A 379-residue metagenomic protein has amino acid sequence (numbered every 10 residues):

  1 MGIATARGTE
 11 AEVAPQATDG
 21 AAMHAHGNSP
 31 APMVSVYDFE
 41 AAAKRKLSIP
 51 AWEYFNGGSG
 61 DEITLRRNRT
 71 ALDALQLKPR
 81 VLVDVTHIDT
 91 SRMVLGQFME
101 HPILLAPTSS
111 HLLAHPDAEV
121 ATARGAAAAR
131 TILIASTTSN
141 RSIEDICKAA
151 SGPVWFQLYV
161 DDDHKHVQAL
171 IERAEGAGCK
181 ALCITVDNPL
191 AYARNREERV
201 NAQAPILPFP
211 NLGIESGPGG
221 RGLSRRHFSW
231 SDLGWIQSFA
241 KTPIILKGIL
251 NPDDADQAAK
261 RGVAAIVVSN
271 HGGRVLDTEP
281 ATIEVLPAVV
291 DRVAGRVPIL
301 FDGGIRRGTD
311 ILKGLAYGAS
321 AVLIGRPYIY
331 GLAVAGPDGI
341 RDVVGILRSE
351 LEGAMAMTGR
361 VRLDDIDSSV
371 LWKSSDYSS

Functional and structural regions predicted by a protein language model:
M1-V13: N-terminal export signals
V13-M99, R194, N201-F228, D364-I366 (+1 more regions): An N-cap/entry alpha-helix motif that binds or orients negatively charged groups
S48, A335-G336: Glycine-centered helix-coil hinge/cap
M99-I143: Glycine-rich active-site/cofactor-binding loop and its immediate structural neighborhood
S110, A123-R124, D145-A149, D162-F301 (+2 more regions): Alpha/beta enzyme core
A127-A149, P153-V167: A gly/proline- and charged-residue-enriched helix-loop-helix capping module
T131-A135, R296-G303: A short, small-residue-rich loop immediately preceding and capping a beta-strand
S320, G336-D364, L371: Internal helix-turn-beta structural module
